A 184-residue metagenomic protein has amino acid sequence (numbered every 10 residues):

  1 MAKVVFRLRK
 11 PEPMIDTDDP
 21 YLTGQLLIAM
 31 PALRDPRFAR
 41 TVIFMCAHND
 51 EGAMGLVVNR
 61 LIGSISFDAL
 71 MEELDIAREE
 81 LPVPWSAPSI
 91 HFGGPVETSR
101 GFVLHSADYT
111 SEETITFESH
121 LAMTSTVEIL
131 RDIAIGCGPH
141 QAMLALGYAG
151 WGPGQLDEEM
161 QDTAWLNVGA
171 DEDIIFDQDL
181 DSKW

Functional and structural regions predicted by a protein language model:
A2-L144, A149-W184: A short aromatic-anchored loop/beta-hairpin motif
